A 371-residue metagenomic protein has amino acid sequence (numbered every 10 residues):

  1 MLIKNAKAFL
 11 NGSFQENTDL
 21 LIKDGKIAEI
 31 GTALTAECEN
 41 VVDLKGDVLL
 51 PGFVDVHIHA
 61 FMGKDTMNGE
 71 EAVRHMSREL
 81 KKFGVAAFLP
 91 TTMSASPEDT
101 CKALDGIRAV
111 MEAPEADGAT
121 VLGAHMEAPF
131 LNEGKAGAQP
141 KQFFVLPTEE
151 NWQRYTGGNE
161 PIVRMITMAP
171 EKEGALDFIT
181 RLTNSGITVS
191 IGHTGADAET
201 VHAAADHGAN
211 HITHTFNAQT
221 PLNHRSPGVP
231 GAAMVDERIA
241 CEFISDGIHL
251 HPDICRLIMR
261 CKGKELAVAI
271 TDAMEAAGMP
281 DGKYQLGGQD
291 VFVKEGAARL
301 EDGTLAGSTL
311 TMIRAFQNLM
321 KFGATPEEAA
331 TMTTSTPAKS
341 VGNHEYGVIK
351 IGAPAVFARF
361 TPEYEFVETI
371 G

Functional and structural regions predicted by a protein language model:
M1-A36, T369: N-terminal metal-binding scaffold of metallo-dependent hydrolase/deaminase domains
M1-I3, A36-R74, R78: Replace "His-x-His-based motif
H57, M126, L182, I212 (+2 more regions): Conserved, mostly hydrophobic/aromatic
H59, R74-A103, A119-N132, N159-E171 (+3 more regions): Divalent metal-dependent hydrolysis catalytic cores, especially in the metallo-beta-lactamase
H59-E71, A138-V145, S190-G192: Active-site mouth loops of central-metabolism enzymes
E79-L89, E133-E160, A203-T215, S226-A240 (+1 more regions): Active-site gating loops and adjacent loop-to-helix segments of metal-dependent hydrolytic enzymes
Q153, G157-M279: Active-site core of metal-dependent hydrolases
A232-C241, G247, M259-T271, A276-F360: His/Asp/Glu-enriched, well-ordered alpha-helical/loop segment that forms or immediately abuts the divalent-metal
